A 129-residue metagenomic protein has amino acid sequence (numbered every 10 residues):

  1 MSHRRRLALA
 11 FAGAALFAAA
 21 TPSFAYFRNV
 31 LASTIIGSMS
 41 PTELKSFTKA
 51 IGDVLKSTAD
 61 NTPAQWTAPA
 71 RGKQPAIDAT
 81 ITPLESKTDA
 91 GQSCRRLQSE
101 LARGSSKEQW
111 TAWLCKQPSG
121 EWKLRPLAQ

Functional and structural regions predicted by a protein language model:
M1-A10: Bacterial N-terminal signal peptides that target proteins for export
A20-P22: N-terminal signal peptide c-region/cleavage motif recognized by signal peptidases
A25-T88: N-terminal secretory signal peptides
W66-P69, R96-A102: Short beta-strand segments that buttress and anchor functional surface loops
A79-E85, Q98-E100, W110-C115: Hydrophobic/aromatic beta-strand elements that line small-molecule binding cavities or substrate pockets in beta-rich
S86-Q92, C115-G120: A short, structured loop/turn motif at beta-sheet edges
D89-G91, A102-E108: Short, cysteine-centered beta-strand-loop-beta hairpins and adjacent loop/turn segments enriched in charged/polar
Q117-Q129: Short beta-strand edge/turn micro-motifs at domain boundaries
